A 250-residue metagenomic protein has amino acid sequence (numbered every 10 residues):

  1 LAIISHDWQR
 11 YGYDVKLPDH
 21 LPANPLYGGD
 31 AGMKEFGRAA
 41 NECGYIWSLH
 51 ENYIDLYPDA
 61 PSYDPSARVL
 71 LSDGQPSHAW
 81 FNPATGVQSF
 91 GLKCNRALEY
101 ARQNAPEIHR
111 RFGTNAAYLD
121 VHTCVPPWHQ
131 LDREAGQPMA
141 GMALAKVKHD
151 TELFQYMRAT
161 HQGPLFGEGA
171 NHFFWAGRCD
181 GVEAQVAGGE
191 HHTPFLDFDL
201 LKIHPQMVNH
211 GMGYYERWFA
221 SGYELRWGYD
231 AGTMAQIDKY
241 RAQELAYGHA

Functional and structural regions predicted by a protein language model:
L1-R102, F112-A116, C124-A135: Aromatic-lined carbohydrate-binding/catalytic grooves of carbohydrate-active enzymes
G91-A117, H122-A250: Active-site-proximal substrate-binding groove within the catalytic cores of carbohydrate-active enzymes
